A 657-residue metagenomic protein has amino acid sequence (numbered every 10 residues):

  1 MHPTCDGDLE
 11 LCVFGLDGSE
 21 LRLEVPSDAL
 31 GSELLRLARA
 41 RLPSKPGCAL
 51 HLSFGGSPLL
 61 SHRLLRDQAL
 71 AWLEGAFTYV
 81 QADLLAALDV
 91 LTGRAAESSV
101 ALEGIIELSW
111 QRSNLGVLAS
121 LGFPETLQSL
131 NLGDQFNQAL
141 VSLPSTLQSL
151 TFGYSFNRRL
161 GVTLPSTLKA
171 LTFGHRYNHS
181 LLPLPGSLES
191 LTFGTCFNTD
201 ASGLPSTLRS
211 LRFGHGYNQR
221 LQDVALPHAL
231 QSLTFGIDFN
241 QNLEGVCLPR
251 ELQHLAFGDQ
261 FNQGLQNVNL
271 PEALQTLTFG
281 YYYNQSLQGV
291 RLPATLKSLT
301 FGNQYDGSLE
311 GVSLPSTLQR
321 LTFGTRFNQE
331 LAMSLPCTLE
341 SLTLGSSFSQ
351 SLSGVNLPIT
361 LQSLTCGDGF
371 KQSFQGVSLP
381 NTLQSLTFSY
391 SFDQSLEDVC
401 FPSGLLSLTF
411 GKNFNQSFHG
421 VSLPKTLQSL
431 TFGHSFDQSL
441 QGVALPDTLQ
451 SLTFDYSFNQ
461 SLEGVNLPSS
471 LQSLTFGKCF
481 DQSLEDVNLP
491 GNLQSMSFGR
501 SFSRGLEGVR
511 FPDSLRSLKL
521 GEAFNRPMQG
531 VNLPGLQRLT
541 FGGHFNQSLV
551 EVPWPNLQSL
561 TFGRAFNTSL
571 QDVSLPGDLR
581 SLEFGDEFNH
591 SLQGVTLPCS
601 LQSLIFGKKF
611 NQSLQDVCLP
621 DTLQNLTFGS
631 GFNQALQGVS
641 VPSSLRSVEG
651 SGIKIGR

Functional and structural regions predicted by a protein language model:
M1-R94, S98-V100: Ubiquitin system architectures
V80-F136, F152: LRR N-terminal entry segment and analogous cap-like coil->beta motifs
R94-A101, G116-F123, Q138-L143, R158-L164 (+22 more regions): Short, T/G/N/S-enriched strand-turn elements that build extracellular solenoid repeat scaffolds
S109-L115, N131-Q138, T151-R158, T172-H179 (+22 more regions): Concave beta-strand-loop units of leucine-rich repeat
G133, G153, G174, G194 (+42 more regions): Small-residue-biased low-complexity repeat regions
